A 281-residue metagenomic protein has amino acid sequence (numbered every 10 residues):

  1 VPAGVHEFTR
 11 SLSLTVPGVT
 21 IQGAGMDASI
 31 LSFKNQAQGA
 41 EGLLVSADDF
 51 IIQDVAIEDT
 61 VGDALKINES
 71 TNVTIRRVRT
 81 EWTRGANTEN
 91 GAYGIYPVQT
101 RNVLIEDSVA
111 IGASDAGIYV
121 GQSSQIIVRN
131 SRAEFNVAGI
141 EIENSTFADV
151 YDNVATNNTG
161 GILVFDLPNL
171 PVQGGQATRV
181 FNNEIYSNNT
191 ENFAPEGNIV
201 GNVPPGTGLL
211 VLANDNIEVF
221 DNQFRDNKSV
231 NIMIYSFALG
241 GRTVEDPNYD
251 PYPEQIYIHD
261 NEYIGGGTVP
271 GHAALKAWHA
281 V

Functional and structural regions predicted by a protein language model:
E7, G18-V61: Right-handed parallel beta-helix/beta-spiral solenoid domain characteristic of secreted/periplasmic
E7-V16, I21, S32, K66-E69 (+3 more regions): Short, T/G/N/S-enriched strand-turn elements that build extracellular solenoid repeat scaffolds
T9, F33-L44, D59-K66, N87-P97 (+6 more regions): Extracellular beta-strand/beta-solenoid scaffold signature
V16-P17, M26, A47-D48, I52 (+17 more regions): Parallel beta-helix/beta-solenoid
T146-V230: Eukaryotic tandem repeat interaction scaffolds
R225, L239, P247, P251-V281: Long, charge-rich C-terminal accessory regions
